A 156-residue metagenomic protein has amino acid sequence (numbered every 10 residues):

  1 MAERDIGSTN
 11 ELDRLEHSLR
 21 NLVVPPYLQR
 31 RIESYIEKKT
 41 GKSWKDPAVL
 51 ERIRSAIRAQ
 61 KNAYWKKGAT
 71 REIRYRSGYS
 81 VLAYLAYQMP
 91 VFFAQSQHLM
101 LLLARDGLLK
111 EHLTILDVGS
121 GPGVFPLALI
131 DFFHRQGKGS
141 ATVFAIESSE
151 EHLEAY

Functional and structural regions predicted by a protein language model:
A2-A69: N-terminal auxiliary segments of SAM/dcSAM-dependent transferases
E72-L99, D106: Class I SAM-dependent methyltransferase Rossmann-like catalytic core, especially the SAM/SAH-binding loop
H98-L108, T114, F132-Q136: Secondary-structure-rich domain cores
E111-G121: Conserved class I S-adenosyl-L-methionine
P122-K138: Conserved SAM-binding loop of SAM-dependent methyltransferases across substrates and taxa, primarily the Class I
A141-F144: Short beta-strand element of Class I
S149: Conserved SAM/SAH-binding beta-strand->alpha-helix loop
Y156: Conserved SAM-binding loop
